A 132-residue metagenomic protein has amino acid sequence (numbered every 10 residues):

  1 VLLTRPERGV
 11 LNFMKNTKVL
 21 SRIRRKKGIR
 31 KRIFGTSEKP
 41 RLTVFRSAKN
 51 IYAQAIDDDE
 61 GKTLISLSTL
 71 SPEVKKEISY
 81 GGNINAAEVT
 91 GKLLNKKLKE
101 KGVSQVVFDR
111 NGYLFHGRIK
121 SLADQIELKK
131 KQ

Functional and structural regions predicted by a protein language model:
V1-F13: Short, Lys/Arg-enriched N-terminal segments with co-localized hydrophobic residues within the first ~10-30 amino acids
N12-Q132: Ribosome large-subunit tunnel/peptidyl-transferase-proximal elements
